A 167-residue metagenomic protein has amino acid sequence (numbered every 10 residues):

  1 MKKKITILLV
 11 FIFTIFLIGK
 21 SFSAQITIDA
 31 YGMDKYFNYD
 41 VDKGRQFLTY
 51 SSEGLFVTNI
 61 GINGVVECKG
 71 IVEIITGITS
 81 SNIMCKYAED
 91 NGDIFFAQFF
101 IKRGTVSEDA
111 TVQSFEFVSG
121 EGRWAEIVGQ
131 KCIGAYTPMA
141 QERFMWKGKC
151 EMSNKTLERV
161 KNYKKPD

Functional and structural regions predicted by a protein language model:
M1-K4: Positively charged n-region of N-terminal signal peptides that target proteins for export
I7-L9, Q25: Composition-driven detection of intrinsically disordered, low-complexity segments
L9-F16: Bacterial N-terminal signal peptides
S21-D167: Beta-strand-enriched cores of mature, soluble protein domains
